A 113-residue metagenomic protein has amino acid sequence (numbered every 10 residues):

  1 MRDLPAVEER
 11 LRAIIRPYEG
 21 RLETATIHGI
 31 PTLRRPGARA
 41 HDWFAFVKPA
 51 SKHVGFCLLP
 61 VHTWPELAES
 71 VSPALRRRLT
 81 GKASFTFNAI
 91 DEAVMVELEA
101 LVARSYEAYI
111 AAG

Functional and structural regions predicted by a protein language model:
M1-G113: Charge-dense, helix-prone N-terminal extensions
